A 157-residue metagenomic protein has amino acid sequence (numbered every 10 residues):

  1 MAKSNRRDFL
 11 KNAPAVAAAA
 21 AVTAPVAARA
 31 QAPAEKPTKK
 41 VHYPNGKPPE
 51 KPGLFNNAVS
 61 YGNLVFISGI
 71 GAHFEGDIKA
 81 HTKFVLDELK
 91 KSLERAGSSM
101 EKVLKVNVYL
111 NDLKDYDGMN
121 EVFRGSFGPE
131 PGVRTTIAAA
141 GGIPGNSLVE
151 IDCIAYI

Functional and structural regions predicted by a protein language model:
A2-K83, E94, N111-I157: N-terminal presequence-like segments and the immediate start of the first folded domain
L89: Residue-level signal for inorganic ion chemistry
L93-E101: Phosphate/pyrophosphate-binding loops at sites that engage ATP/ADP/AMP, CoA/4′-phosphopantetheine, polyphosphate
E101-V103, R134: Short secondary-structure junction motifs
V103-D112: Acidic helix-start/capping segments at beta-turn-to-alpha-helix junctions
